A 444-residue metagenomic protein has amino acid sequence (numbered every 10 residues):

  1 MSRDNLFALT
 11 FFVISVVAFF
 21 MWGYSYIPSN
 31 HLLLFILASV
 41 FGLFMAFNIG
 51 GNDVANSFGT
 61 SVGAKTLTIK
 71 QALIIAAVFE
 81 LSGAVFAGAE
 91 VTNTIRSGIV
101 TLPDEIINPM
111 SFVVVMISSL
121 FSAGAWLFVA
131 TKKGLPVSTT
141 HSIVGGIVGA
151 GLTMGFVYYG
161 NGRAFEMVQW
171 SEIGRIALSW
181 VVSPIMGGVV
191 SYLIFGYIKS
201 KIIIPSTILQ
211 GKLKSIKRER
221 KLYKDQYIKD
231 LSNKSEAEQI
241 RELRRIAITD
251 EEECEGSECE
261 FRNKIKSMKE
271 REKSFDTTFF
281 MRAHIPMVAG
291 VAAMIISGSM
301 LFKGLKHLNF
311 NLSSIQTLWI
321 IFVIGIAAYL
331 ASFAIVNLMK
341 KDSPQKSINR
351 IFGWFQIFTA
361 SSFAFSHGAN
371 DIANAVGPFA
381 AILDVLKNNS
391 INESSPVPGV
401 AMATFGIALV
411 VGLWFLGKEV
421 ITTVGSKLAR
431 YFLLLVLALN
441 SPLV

Functional and structural regions predicted by a protein language model:
M1-V444: Alpha-helical transmembrane segments and immediately membrane-proximal extracytoplasmic
